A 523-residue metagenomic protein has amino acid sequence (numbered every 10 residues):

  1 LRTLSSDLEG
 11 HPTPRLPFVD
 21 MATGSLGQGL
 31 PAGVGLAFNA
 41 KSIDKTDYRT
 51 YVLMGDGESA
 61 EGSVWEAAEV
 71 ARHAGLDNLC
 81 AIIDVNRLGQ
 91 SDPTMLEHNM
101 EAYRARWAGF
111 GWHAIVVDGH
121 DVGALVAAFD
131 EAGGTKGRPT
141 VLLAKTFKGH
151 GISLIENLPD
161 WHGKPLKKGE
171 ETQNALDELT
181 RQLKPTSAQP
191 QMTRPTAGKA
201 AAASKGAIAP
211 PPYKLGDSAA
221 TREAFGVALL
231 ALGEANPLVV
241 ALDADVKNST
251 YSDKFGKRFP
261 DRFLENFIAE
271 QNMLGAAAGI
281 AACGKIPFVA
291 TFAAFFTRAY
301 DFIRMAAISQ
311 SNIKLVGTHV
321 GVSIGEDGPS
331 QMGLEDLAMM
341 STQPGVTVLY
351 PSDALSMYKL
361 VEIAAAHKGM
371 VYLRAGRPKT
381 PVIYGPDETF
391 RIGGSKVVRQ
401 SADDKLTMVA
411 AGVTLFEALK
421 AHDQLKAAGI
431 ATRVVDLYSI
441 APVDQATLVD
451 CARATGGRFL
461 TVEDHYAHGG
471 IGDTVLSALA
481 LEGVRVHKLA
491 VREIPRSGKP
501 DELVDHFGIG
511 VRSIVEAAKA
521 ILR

Functional and structural regions predicted by a protein language model:
L1-Y51, Q173-N174, K184-R374, K379-T380 (+2 more regions): Thiamine diphosphate
T3-M21, G27-A32, L36-Y51, V64-L183 (+5 more regions): Thiamine diphosphate
D56: Residue(s) in the substrate-gating loop at a strand-loop-helix junction that position the organic substrate next
S59: Short active-site segment of divalent metal-dependent hydrolases/proteases that encodes the spacing between
